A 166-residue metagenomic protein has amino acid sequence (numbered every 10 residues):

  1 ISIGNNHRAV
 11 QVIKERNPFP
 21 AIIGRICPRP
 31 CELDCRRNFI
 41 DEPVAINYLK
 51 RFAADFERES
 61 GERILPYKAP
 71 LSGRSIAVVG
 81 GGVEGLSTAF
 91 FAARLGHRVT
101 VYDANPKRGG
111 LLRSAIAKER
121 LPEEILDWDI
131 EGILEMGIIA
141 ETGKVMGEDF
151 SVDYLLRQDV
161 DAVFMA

Functional and structural regions predicted by a protein language model:
I1-G4, V10-I13, P43-N47, V78-E148 (+2 more regions): Beta1-alpha1 glycine-rich phosphate/pyrophosphate-binding loop at the start of Rossmann-like nucleotide-binding domains
I3-G4, R16, N38, F52-E59 (+1 more regions): Change "in soluble alpha/beta enzymes" to "in soluble alpha/beta proteins
R8-P30: Immediate flanking context of iron-sulfur cluster ligation sites
A21-I26, P43, S60-P66, T100-V101: Short, flexible active-site-proximal loops enriched in glycine and acidic residues
G24-F56: Helix-enriched interaction subdomains in cytosolic or periplasmic regions, typified by TIR/SEFIR signaling/NADase cores
P28, A69-L71, A92, I133: Generic structural signal for beta-strand residues in well-ordered domains
E57-I76: A short, basic/flexible loop-to-alpha-helix module at the beginning of a structural domain
Y154-A162: Core beta-strand elements of the Rossmann-like FAD/NAD(P) dinucleotide-binding domain in flavoenzyme oxidoreductases
